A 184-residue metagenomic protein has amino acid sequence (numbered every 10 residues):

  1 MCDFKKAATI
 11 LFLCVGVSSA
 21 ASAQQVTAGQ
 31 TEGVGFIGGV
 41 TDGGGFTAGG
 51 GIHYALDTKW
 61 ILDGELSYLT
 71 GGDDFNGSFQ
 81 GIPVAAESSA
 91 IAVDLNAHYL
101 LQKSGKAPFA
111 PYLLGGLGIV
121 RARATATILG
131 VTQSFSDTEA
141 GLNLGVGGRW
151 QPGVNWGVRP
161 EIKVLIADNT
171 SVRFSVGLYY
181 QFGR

Functional and structural regions predicted by a protein language model:
M1-T9: Bacterial N-terminal signal peptides that target proteins for export
A8-S18: Bacterial N-terminal signal peptides
S19-T58, L62, L66-Y68, L117 (+1 more regions): Short glycine/proline- and aromatic-enriched beta-strand/turn motifs that initiate or cap beta-hairpins
G29-T31, G44-A48, E87-V93, F109 (+2 more regions): Residues that define the transmembrane beta-barrel architecture of outer-membrane proteins
G33-I37, G64-L66, L95-A97, P111-G115 (+3 more regions): Membrane-embedded beta-strand positions of outer-membrane beta-barrel proteins
F36-G38, F79-A86, L129-S134, I162-V164: Extracellular loop and loop/strand-boundary signature of outer-membrane beta-barrel proteins
G38-G51, D74-N76, P83, S136-A140: Surface-exposed strand-loop-strand hairpins of Gram-negative outer-membrane beta-barrel proteins
Y54-L129, P152, Y180-R184: Gram-negative (and chloroplast) outer-membrane scaffold detector with strong preference for beta-barrel transmembrane
